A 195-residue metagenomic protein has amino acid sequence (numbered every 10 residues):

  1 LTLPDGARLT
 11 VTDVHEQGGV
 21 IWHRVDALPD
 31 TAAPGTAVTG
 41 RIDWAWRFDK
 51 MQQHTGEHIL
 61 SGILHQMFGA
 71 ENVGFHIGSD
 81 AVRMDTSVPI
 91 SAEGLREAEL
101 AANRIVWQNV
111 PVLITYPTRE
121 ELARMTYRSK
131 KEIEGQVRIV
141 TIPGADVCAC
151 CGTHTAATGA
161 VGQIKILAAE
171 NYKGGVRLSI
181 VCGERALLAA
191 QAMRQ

Functional and structural regions predicted by a protein language model:
L1-Q195: Active-/binding-site microenvironments in catalytic and ligand-binding cores
